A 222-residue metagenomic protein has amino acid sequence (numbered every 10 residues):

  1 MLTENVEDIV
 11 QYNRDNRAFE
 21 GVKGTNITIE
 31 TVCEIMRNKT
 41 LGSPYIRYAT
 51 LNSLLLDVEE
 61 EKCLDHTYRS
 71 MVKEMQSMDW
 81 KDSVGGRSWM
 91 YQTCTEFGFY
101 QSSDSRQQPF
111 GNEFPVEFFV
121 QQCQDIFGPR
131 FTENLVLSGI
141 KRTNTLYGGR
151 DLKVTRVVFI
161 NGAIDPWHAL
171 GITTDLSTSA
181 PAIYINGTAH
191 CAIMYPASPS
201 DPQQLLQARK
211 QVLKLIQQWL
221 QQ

Functional and structural regions predicted by a protein language model:
L2-Q222: C-terminal subdomain of alpha/beta-hydrolase-fold enzymes, centered on the catalytic histidine and its supporting
